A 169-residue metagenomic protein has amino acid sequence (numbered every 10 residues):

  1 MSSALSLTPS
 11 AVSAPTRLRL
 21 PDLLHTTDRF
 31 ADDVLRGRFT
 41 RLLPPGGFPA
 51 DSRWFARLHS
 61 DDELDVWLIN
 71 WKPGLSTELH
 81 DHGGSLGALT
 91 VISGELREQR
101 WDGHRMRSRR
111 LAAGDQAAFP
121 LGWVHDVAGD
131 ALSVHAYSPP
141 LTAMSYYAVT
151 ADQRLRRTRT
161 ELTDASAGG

Functional and structural regions predicted by a protein language model:
M1-L43: N-terminal leader/capping segments at the start of a protein or of a new domain
P44-P73: A short glycine-rich, His/Asp/Glu-containing loop-to-beta-strand
S60, D81-G83, T90, G129: Conserved strand-loop elements at the edges of beta-sheets that form or border functional pockets
W67-H82, L111, P120-G122: Conserved short histidine dyad/triad with adjacent acidic residue
P73, G84-Q99: Glycine- and acidic-residue-biased ligand/ion/polar-headgroup-sensing regions
E78-H80, E98-Q99, V124-D130, H135: Short beta-strand His + acidic residue motifs that chelate non-heme Fe in jelly-roll/DSBH and cupin folds
A88, R100-G129, R159: Short acidic-glycine-tyrosine-enriched beta hairpin
D130-G169: Double-stranded beta-helix
